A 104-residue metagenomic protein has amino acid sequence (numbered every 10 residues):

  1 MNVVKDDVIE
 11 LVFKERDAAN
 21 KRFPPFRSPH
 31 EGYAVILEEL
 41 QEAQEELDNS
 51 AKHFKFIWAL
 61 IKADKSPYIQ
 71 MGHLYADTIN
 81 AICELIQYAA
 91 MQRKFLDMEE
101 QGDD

Functional and structural regions predicted by a protein language model:
M1-D104: Flexible "arm" and connector segments at domain edges
